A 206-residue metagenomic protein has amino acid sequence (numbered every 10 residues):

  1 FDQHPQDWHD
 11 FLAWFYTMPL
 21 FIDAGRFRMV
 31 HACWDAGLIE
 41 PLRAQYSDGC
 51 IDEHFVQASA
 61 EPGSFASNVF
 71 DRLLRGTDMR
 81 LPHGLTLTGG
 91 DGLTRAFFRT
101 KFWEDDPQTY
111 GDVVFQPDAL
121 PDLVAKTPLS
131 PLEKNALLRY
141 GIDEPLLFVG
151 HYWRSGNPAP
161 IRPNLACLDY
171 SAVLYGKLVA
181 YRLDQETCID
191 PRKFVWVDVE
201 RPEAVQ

Functional and structural regions predicted by a protein language model:
F1-R80: Active-site neighborhood of divalent metal-dependent phosphoester bond hydrolases
Q45-Q206: Acidic, His/Gly-rich catalytic cores of divalent-metal-dependent hydrolytic chemistry
